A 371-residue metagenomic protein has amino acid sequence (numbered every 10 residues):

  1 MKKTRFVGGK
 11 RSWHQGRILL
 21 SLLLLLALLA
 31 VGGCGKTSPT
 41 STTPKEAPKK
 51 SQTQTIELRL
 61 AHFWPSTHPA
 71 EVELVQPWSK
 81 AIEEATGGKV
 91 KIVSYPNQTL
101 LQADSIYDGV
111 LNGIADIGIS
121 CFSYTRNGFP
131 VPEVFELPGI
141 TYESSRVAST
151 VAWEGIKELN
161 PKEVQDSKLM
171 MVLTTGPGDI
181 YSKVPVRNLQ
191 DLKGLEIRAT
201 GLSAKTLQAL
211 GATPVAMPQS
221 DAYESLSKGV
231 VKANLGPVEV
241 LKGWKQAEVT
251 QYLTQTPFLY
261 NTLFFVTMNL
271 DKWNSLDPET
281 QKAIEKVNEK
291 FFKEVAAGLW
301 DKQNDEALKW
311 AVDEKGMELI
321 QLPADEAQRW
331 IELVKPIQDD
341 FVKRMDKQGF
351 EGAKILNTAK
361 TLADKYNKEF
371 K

Functional and structural regions predicted by a protein language model:
K3-L20: Bacterial N-terminal signal peptides that target proteins for export
S12-Q15, E158, K282: Intrinsically disordered, low-complexity peptide-like regions
S21-L26: Sec-dependent N-terminal signal peptides
A30-G33: C-terminal motif of bacterial Sec signal peptides marking the signal peptidase cleavage site
G35-R146, K162-K371: N-terminal secretory/targeting leader peptides
R146-K162: Signature of the catalytic double-stranded beta-helix
